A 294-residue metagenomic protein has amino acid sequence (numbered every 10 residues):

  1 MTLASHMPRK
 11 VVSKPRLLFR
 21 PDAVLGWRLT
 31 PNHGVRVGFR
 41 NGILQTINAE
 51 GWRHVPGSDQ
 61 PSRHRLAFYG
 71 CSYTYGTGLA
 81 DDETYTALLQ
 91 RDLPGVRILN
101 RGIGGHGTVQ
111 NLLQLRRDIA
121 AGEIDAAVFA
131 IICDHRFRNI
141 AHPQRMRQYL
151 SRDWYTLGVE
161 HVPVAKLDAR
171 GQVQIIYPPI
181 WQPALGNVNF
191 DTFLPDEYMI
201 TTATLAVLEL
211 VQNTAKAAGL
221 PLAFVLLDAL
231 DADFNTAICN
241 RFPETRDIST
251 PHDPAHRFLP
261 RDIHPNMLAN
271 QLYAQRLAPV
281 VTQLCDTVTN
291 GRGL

Functional and structural regions predicted by a protein language model:
T2-D92, H256-R257: Membrane/wall-proximal cationic-aromatic binding patches
R65-A67, Y75-W154, A165: Conserved SGNH/GDSL esterase-like catalytic core that processes O-acyl groups on lipids and polysaccharides
D81, G107-Q110, D196-V207, A269 (+1 more regions): Soluble or luminal CAZymes and related metallo-dependent hydrolases
I103-G107, P254, H264: Histidine-bearing beta->alpha loop at or near hydrolase active sites
I132-I263, G291: Serine-dependent acyl-ester chemistry module
P260-L294: Histidine-centered active-site loop/cap adjacent to the catalytic His in serine esterases/O-acetyl transfer systems
